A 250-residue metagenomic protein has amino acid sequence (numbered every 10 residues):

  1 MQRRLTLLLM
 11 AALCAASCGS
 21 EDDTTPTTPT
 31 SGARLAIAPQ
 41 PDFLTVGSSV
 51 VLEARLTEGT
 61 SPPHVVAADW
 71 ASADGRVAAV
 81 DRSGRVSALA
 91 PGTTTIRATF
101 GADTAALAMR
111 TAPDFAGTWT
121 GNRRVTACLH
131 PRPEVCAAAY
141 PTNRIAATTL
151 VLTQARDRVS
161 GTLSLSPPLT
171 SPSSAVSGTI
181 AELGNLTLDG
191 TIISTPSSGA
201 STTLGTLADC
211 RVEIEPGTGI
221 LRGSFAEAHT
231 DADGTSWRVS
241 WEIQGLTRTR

Functional and structural regions predicted by a protein language model:
M1-L7: Bacterial N-terminal signal peptides that target proteins for export
C14-S17: C-terminal motif of bacterial Sec signal peptides marking the signal peptidase cleavage site
G19-R123, A127, S171-P172: Extracytoplasmic soluble-region selector
L52, L129-L183: N-terminal glycine/threonine-rich, aromatic-flanked beta-hairpin/loop signature
P113-A146, L163, L221-E227, T247-R248: Tryptophan-anchored aromatic micro-motifs
F115, S173-G184, P216-R250: Edge beta-strand at a domain terminus
Y140-T148, L169-A175, A200-D209, S236-G245: Amphipathic hydrophobic-ligand
A181-I220, A226: Acidic, glycine-rich flexible loop segments
